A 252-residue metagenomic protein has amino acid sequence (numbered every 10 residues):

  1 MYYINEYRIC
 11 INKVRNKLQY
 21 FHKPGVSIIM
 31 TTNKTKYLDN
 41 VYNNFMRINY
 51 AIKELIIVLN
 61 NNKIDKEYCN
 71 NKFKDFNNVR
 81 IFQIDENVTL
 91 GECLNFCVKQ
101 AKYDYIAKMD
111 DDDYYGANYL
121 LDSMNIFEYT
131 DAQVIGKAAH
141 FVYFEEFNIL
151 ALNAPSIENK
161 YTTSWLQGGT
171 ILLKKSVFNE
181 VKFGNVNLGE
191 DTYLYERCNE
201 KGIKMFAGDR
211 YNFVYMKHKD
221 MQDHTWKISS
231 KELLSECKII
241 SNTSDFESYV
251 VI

Functional and structural regions predicted by a protein language model:
M1-M46: N-proximal low-complexity "stem/linker" segments adjacent to membrane-targeting elements
M46-Q83: Acidic donor-binding segment of Leloir-type glycosyltransferases
I84-A101: Glycine-rich, basic loop-to-helix element that forms the pyrophosphate-binding segment of sugar-nucleotide handling
K99, A117-N185: Conserved catalytic core of nucleotide-sugar-dependent glycosyltransferases
I106: Short aromatic/hydrophobic "clamp" motif used to bind/position activated sugar donors
D110-Y114: The conserved acidic donor/metal-binding loop of glycosyltransferases
A138, M205-F213: Catalytic beta-strand/loop signature of glycosyltransferases that borders the donor
L188-E196, I203: Acidic donor-binding loop at a coil-to-helix junction in glycosyltransferase catalytic cores that engages
